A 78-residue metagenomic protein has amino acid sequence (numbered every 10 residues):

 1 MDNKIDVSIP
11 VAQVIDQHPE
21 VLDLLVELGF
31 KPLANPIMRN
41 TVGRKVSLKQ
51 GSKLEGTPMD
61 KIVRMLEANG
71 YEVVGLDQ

Functional and structural regions predicted by a protein language model:
D2-L76: Compact, charge-rich alpha-helical regulatory domains located at protein termini
